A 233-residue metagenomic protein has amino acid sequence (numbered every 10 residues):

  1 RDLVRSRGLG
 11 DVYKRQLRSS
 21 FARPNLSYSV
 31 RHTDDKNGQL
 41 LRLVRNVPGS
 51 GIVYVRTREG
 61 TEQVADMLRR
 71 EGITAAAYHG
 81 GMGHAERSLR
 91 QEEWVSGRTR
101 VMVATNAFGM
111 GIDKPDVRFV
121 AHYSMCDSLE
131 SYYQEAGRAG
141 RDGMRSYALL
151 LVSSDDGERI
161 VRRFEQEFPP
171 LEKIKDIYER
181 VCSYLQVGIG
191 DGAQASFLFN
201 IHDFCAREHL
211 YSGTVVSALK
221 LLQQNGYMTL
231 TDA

Functional and structural regions predicted by a protein language model:
R1, S6-R7, D11-A206, G213 (+1 more regions): Helicase motor core with emphasis on the C-terminal RecA-like subdomain
